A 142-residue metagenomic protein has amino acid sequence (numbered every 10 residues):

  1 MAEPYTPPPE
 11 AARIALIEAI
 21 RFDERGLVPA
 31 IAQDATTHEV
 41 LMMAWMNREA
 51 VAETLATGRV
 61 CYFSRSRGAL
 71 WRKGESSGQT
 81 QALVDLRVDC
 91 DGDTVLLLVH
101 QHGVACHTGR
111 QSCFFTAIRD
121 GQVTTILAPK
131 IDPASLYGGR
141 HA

Functional and structural regions predicted by a protein language model:
A2-L27, A35-L41, M46-A142: C-terminal binding/interaction regions
